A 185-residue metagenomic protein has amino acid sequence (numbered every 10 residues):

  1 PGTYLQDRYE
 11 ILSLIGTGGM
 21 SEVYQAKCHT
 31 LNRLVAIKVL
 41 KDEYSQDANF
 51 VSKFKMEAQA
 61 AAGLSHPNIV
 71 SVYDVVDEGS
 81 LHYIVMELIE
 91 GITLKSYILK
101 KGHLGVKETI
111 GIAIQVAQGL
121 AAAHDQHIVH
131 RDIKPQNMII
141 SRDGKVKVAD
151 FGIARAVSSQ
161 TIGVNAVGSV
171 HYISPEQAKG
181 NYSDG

Functional and structural regions predicted by a protein language model:
L12-G18, V23: Protein kinase glycine-rich loop
K27-L34: Conserved N-lobe loop of protein kinases adjacent to the ATP-binding glycine-rich P-loop
K41-G63: AlphaC helix of the eukaryotic protein kinase fold
V75: Activation-segment/catalytic-loop signature of the eukaryotic protein kinase fold
G79-T93, Y97: Conserved short submotifs of the Hanks-type protein kinase catalytic core that shape the nucleotide-binding pocket
I112-A113: Activation segment signature within eukaryotic-like protein kinase domains
Q118-I128: Protein kinase catalytic-loop region centered on the HRD/HxD motif
